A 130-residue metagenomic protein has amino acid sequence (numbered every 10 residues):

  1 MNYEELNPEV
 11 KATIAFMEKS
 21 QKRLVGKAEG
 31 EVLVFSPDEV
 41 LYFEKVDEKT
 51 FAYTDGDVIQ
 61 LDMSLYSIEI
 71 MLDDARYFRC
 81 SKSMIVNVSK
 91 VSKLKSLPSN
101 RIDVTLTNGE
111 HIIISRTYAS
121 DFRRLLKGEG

Functional and structural regions predicted by a protein language model:
M1-K11: N-terminal regulatory/sensing modules of transcriptional regulators
E9-T107, H111-I113: Conserved binding/recognition cores within well-folded domains
R124-G130: Short, charged, intrinsically disordered terminal tails
